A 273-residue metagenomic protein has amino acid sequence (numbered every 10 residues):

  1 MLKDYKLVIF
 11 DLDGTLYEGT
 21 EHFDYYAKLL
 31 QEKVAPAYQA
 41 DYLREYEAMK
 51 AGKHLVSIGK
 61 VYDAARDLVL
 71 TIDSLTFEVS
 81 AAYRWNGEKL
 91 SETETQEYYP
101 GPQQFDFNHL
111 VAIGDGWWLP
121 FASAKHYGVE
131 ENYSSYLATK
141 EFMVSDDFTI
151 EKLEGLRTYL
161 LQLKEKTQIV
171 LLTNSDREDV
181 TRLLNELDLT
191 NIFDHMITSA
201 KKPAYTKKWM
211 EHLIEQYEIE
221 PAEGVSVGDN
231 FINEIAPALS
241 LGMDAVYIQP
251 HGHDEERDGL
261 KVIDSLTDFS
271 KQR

Functional and structural regions predicted by a protein language model:
M1-D4, P36, R157-L161, V170-R273: Asp-based, Mg2+/Mn2+-dependent phosphohydrolase catalytic module
M1-I58: Active-site neighborhood of HAD-like aspartate-dependent phosphohydrolases
I9, V111-W117, V144-V170: Short, acidic loop-to-helix structural element flanking the phosphoryl-transfer center in phosphate-processing enzymes
E18, H22, K152, K202 (+1 more regions): Phosphate/oxyanion-binding active-site loops and adjacent basic polyanion-contact surfaces
F23-Q31, L43, I113, W117-F121 (+2 more regions): An amphipathic alpha-helix signature
K33-Y46, G128-A138, N191: Short, surface-exposed acidic
A51-E141: A metal-dependent, Asp-based hydrolase signature
A138-F148, I197: Glycine-rich phosphate-binding "P-loop"
